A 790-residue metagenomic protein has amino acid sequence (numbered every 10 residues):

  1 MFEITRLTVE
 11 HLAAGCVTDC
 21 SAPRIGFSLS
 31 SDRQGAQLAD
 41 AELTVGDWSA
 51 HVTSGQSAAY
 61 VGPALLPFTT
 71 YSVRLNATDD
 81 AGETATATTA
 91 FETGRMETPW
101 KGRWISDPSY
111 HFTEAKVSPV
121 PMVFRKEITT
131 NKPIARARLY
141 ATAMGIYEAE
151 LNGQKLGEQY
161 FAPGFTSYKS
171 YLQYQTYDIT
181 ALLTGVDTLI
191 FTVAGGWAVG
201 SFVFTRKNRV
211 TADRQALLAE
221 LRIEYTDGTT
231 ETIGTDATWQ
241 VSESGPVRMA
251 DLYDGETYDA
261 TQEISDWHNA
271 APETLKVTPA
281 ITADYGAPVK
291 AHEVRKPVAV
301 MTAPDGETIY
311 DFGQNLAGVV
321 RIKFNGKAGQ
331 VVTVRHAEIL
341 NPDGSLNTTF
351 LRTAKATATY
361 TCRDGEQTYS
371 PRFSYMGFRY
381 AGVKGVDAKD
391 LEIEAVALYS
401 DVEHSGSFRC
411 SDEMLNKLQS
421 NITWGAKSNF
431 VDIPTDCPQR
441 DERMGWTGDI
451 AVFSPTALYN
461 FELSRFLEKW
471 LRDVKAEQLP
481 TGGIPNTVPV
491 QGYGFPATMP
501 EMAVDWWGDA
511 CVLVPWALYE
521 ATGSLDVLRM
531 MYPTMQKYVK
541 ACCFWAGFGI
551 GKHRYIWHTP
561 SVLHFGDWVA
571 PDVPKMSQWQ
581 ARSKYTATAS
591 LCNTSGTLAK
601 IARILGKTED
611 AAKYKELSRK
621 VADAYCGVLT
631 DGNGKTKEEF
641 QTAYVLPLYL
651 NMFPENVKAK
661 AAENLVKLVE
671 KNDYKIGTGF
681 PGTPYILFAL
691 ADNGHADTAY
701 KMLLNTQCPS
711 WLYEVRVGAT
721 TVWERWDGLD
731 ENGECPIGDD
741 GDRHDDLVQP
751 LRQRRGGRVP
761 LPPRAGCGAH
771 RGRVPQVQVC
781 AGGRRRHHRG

Functional and structural regions predicted by a protein language model:
M1-R440, G448-D449, R465-E468, T481 (+3 more regions): Extracellular/oxidizing-compartment recognition motifs
E92-M96, Y110, Q159, T588-L605: Conserved, charged catalytic cores of large soluble enzymes
K116, K169-Y171, G255, Q419 (+3 more regions): Surface-exposed acidic, glycine/proline-enriched linker/cap segments that occur as 15-30-residue helix-coil
V123, T205-R206, E366, D436-D441 (+8 more regions): Active-site-adjacent structural elements in folded domains
I146, D236-T238, S242, D390-N421 (+9 more regions): Active-site acid/base region of carbohydrate-active enzymes
R209, D213-E220, T232-E263, T282-V294 (+2 more regions): Non-catalytic C-terminal accessory modules of carbohydrate-active enzymes
T447-L458, S464-E468, D505-A517, K584-A599 (+3 more regions): Well-ordered alpha-helical segments within folded domains of soluble proteins
D631, K635-D745: Extracellular polysaccharide-recognition and catalytic grooves
